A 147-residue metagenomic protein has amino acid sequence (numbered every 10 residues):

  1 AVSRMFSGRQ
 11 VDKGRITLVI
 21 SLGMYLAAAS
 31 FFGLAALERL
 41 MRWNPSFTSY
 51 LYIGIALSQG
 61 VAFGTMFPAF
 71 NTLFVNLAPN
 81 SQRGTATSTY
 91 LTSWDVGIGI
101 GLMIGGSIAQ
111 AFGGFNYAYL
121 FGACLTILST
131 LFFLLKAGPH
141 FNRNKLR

Functional and structural regions predicted by a protein language model:
V2-I16, A109-Q110: Helix-to-loop junctions at the C-terminal end of transmembrane segments in multipass secondary transporters
L18-G33: Structural signature of the two symmetry-related core transmembrane helices
F47-T65: Hydrophobic core of transmembrane alpha-helices in multi-pass small-molecule transporters, especially MFS/SLC-type
T65-A78: Intracellular juxtamembrane helix-capping segments at the cytosolic ends of symmetry-related transmembrane helices
N80-Y90: Loop-to-transmembrane helix entry/capping segments in MFS-fold secondary transporters and related SLC/MFSD carriers
S88-V96, I100: Transmembrane alpha-helical cores of Major Facilitator Superfamily
S107-L125: A membrane-interface helix-boundary motif in multi-pass transporters
G122-R147: Multi-pass alpha-helical transporter architecture, strongest for 12-TM Major Facilitator/SLC carriers used
